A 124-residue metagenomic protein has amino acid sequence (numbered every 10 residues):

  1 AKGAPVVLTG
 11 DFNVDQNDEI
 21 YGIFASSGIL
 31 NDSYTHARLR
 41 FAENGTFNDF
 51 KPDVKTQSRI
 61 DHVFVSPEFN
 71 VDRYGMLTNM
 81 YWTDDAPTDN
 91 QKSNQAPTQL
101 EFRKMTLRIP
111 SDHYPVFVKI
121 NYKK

Functional and structural regions predicted by a protein language model:
A1-V7, N13-K124: Metal-dependent phosphoester-hydrolase catalytic domains
